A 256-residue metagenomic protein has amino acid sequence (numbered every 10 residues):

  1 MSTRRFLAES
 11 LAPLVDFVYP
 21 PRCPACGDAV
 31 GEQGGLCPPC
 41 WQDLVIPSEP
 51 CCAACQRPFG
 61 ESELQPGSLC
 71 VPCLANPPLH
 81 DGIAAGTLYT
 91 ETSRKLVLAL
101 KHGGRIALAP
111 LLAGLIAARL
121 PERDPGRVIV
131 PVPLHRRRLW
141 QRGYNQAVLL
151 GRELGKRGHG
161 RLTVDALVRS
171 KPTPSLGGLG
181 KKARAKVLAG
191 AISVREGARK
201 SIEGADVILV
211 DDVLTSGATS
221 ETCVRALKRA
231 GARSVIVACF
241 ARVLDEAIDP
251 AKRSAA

Functional and structural regions predicted by a protein language model:
M1-A256: Glycine-rich phosphate/pyrophosphate-handling loop used in enzymes and phosphotransfer proteins
